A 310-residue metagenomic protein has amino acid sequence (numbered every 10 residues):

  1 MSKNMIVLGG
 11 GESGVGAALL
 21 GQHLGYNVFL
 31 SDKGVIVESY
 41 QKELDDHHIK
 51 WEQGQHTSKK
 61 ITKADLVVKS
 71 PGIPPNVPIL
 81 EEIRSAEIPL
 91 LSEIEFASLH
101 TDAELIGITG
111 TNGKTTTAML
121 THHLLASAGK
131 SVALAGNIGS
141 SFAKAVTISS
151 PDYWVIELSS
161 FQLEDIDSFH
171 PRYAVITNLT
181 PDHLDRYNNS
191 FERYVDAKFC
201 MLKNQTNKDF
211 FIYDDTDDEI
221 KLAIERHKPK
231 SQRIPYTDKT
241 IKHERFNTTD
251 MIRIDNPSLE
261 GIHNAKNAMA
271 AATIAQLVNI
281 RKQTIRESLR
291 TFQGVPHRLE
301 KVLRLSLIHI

Functional and structural regions predicted by a protein language model:
M1-S92, F96, E260, I280-Q283 (+2 more regions): N-terminal leader/targeting and accessory segments in enzymes
K3, L8-G10, K42-L44, N188-V195 (+1 more regions): Adenine nucleotide phosphate-binding catalytic loops in nucleotide-utilizing enzymes
G10, K33, T111, N137 (+1 more regions): Cofactor-binding loop segments of dinucleotide-utilizing enzymes, especially the Rossmann-like FAD- and NAD(P)+-binding
Q22-H23, S58-T62, P71-S231, A272-V278: Phosphate-binding loop of NTP-binding sites
H56, E95, S168, T216 (+3 more regions): Residues that form or immediately flank small-molecule/cofactor binding pockets and catalytic motifs
D65-S70, E104-G110, K242-I254: Short, surface-exposed amphipathic charged segments that create phosphate/polyanion-binding patches used for binding
